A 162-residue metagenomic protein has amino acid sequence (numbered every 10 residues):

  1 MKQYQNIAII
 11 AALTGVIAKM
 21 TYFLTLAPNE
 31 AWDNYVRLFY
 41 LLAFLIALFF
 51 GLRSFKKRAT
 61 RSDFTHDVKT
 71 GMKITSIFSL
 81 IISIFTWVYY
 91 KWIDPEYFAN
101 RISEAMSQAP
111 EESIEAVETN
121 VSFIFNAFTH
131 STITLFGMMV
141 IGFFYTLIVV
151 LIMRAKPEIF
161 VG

Functional and structural regions predicted by a protein language model:
M1-S54: Transmembrane alpha-helical insertion/packing segments
M1-Y4, M153-G162: Short, charged juxtamembrane terminal tails flanking transmembrane helices
T14-Y22, F44-L48, F78-I82, T86 (+3 more regions): Alpha-helical transmembrane segments of multipass membrane proteins
L52-D67: Membrane-helix interface/capping segments
T65-I81: Alpha-helical transmembrane-segment detector that highlights a single hydrophobic TM helix and its immediate
F85-E111: Functional transmembrane-helix hotspots
M106-A127: Short membrane-interface loop/juxtamembrane segments of multi-pass integral membrane proteins
T129-P157: Transmembrane alpha-helical segments in integral membrane proteins
